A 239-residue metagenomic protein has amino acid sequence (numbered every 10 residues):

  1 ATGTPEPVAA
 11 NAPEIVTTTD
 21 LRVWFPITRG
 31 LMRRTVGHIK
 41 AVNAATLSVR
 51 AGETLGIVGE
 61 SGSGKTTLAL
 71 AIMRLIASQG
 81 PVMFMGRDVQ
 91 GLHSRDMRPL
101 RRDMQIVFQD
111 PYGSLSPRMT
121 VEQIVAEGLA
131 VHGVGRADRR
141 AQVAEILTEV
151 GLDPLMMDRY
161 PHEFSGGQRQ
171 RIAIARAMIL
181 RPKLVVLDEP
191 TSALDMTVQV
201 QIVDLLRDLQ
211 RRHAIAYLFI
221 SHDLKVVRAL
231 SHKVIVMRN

Functional and structural regions predicted by a protein language model:
L31-V36, V89-Q105, V131, R136: ABC ATPase NBD coupling module
G80-D88: Conserved ABC transporter NBD signature motif
D88, A137-L155: Conserved ABC ATPase "signature" region
Y160-F164, Q168: Conserved ABC ATPase signature
I174, I202: Hydrophobic anchor residue at the start of the ABC signature
I179-K183: A short, proline-enriched helix->beta-strand linker immediately N-terminal to the Walker B motif in ABC-type P-loop
V227-A229: A short, surface-exposed alpha-helical micro-motif characterized by mixed small hydrophobic and charged/polar residues
